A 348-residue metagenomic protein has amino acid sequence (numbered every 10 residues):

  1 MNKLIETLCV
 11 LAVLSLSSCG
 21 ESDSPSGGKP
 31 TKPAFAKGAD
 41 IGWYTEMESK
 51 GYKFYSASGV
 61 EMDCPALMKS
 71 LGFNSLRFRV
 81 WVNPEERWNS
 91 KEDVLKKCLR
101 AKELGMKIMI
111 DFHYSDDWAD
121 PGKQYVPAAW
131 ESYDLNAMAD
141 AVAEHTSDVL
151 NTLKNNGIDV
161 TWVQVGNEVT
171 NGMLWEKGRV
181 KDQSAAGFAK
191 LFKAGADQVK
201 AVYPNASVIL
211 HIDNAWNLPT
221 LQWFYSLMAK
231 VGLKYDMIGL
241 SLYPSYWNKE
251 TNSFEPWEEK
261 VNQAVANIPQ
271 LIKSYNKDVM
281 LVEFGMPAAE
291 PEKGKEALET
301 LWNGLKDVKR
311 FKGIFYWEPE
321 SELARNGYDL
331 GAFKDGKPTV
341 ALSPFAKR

Functional and structural regions predicted by a protein language model:
N2-V10: Sec-dependent signal peptide recognition, specifically the positively charged N-region followed immediately by
S15-S18: C-terminal motif of bacterial Sec signal peptides marking the signal peptidase cleavage site
G20-D23: Bacterial signal peptide processing site
K29-K107, H113-V142, D148, V160 (+1 more regions): N-terminal substrate-binding region of glycoside hydrolase catalytic domains
K37-I41, L76-F78, I108-F112, T161-V165 (+4 more regions): Hydrophobic faces of well-ordered beta-strands that scaffold small-molecule active sites in alpha/beta enzyme cores
G42-Y44, W81-N83, H113-D117, V165-T170 (+4 more regions): Active-site beta-loop-alpha junctions enriched in small/polar residues
S49-K53, Q270-N276, A289-R348: Aromatic-rich peripheral "rim/lid" segments of glycoside hydrolase catalytic domains that contact and position glycan
S90-E92, L99, D120-Y235, W247-A266 (+2 more regions): Active-site cleft segment of glycoside hydrolase catalytic domains centered on the general acid/base Glu
